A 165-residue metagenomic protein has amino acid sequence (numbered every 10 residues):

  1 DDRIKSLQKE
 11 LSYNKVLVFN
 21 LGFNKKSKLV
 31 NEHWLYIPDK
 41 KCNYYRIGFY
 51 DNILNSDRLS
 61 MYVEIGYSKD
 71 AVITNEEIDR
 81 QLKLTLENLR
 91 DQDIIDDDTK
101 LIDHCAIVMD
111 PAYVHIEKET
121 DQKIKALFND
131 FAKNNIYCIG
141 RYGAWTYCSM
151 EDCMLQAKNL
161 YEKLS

Functional and structural regions predicted by a protein language model:
D1-D79, L84-D93, A126: Mid-domain catalytic core of redox enzymes that form a hydrophobic substrate pocket/lid adjacent to a catalytic redox
V16, V30, D96-V108: A short coil-to-beta-strand element that immediately follows conserved catalytic motifs
K41, I95-D97, A132: Short, structurally constrained coil/turn elements that cap an alpha-helix or connect an alpha-helix to the following
F49, L54-D57, M109-W145: FAD-binding beta-loop-beta segment adjacent to the flavin cofactor pocket
N75-D79, E117, M150-E151: Conserved strand-to-helix beginnings and helix N-cap segments that scaffold or border functional pockets
K83, D93, H104-A106, K125-A132 (+1 more regions): C-terminal helical "tail/cap" subdomain of flavin- and related membrane-associated enzymes
F131, C138-L164: A conserved FAD-binding loop/helix module that cradles the flavin
